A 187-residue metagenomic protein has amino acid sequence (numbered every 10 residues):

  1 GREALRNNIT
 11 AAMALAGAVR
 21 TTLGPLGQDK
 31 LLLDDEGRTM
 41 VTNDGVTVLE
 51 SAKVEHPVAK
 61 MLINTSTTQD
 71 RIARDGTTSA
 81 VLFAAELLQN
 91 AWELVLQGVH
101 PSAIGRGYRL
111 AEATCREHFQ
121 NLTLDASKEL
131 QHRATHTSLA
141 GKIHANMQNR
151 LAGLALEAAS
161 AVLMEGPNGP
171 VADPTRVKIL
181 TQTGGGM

Functional and structural regions predicted by a protein language model:
G1-V41, G45-V46, E112-M187: Extended amphipathic alpha-helical scaffolds
R2-R6, T10-A12, A52-H56, S66-D70 (+1 more regions): Conserved, well-structured ligand/cofactor-binding cores
G17, N64-T68, E86-E93: Short glycine/serine- and small hydrophobic-enriched flexible loop segments
E36-D70: Glycine-rich oxoanion-binding loops at beta->alpha junctions
V46-E50, T68, W92, L96-Q97 (+1 more regions): Short beta-alpha connecting loops at secondary-structure transitions that line or flank enzyme active sites
K60, D75-Q89: Elongated alpha-helical scaffolds
R71-A80, E93, Q97-A111: Hydrophobic, well-structured modules enriched for small/aliphatic residues and gly/pro motifs, marking either
A85-E86, L94-Q97, I179: Hydrophobic alpha-helical hairpins/lids featuring a short glycine-rich hinge
